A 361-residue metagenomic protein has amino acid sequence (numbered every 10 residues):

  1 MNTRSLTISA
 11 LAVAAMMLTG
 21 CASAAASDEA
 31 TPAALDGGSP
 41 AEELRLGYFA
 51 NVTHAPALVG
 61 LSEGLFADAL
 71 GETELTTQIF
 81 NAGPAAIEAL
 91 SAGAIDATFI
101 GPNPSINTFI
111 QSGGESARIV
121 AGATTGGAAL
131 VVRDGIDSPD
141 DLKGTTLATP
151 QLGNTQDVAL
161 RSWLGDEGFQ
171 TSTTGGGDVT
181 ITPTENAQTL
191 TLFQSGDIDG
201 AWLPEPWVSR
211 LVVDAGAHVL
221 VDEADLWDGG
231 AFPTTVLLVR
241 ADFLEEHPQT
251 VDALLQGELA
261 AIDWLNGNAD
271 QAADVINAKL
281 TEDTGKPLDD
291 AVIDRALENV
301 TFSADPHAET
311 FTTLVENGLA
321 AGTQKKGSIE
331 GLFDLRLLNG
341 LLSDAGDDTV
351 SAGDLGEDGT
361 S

Functional and structural regions predicted by a protein language model:
M1-L11: Bacterial N-terminal signal peptides that target proteins for export
A15-G20: C-terminal motif of bacterial Sec signal peptides marking the signal peptidase cleavage site
A22-A25: Bacterial signal peptide processing site
D28-T182, D199-W202: Short, glycine-/small- and polar/acidic-enriched structural segments that line small-molecule recognition paths
A67-E72, S172-G175, D225-G230, L297-P306: Short, solvent-exposed loop/beta-turn-alpha elements that line the ligand-binding surface or hinge of extracytoplasmic
G175-D178, Q188-L280: Pocket-lining segment of extracytoplasmic ligand-binding domains
E245-K325: Secondary-structure end/capping motifs
E316-S361: Conserved C-terminal helix/tail region of periplasmic/extracytoplasmic solute-binding proteins
